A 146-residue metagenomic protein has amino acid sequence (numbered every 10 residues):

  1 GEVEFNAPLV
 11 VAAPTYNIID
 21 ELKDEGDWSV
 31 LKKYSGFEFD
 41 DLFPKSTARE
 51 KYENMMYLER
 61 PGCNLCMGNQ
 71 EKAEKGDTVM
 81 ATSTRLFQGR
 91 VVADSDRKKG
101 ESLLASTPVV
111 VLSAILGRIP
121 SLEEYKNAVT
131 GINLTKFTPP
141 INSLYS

Functional and structural regions predicted by a protein language model:
G1-S146: Fe-S-dependent hydro-lyases/dehydratases of central metabolism
